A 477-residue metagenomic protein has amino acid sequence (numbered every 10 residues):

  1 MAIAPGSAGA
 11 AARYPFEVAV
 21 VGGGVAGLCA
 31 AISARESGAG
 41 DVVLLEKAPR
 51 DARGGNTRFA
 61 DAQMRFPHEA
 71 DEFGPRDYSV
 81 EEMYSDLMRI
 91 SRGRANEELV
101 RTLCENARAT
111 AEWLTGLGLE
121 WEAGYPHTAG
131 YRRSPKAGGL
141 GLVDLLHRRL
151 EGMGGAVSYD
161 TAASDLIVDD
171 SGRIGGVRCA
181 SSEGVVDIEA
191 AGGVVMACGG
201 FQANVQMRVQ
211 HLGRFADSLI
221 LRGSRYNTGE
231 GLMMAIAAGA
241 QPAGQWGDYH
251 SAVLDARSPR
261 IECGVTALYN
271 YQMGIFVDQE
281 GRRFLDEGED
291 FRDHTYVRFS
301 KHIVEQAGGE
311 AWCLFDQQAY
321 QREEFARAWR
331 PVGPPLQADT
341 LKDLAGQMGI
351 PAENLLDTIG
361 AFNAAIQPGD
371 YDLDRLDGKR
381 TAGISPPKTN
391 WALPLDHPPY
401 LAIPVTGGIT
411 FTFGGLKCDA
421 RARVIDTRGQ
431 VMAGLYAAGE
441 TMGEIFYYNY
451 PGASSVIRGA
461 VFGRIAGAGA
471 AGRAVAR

Functional and structural regions predicted by a protein language model:
P5-A10, K47-A156, D160-A162, G274-R283 (+1 more regions): Conserved N-terminal/central alpha/beta ligand/cofactor-binding core
A11-A26, V43: Beta1/beta-strand and adjacent pyrophosphate-binding region of the FAD-binding site in flavoprotein oxidoreductases
R13, I32, L45, A328-W329 (+1 more regions): C-terminal structured subdomain/cap of oxidoreductase catalytic cores
G40-E46: Short beta-strand "acidic-cap" motif of Rossmann-like dinucleotide-binding folds
R53, E105-V186, A191, N204-M207 (+2 more regions): Conserved redox-cofactor binding core of oxidoreductases
D165, N354-I445, N449: A glycine-rich dinucleotide-binding beta-alpha-beta segment and adjacent secondary-structure elements that constitute
G184-D255, V456, F462-I465, G469: Glycine-rich loop(s) and the adjacent beta-strand/alpha-helix scaffold that form part
L232-M234, A238-N354: An anion/pyrophosphate-binding glycine-rich loop and adjacent beta-alpha core in soluble alpha-beta enzymes
